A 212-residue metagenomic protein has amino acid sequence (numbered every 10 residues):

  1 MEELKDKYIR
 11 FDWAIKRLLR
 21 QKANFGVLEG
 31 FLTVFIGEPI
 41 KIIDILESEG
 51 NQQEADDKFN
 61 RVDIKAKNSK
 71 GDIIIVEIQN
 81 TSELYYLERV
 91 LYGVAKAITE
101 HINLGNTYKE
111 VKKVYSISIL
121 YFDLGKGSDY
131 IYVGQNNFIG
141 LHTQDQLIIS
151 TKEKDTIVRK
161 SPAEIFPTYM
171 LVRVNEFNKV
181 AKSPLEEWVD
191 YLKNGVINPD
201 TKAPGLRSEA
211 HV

Functional and structural regions predicted by a protein language model:
M1-V212: Elongated, amphipathic alpha-helical interaction scaffolds
